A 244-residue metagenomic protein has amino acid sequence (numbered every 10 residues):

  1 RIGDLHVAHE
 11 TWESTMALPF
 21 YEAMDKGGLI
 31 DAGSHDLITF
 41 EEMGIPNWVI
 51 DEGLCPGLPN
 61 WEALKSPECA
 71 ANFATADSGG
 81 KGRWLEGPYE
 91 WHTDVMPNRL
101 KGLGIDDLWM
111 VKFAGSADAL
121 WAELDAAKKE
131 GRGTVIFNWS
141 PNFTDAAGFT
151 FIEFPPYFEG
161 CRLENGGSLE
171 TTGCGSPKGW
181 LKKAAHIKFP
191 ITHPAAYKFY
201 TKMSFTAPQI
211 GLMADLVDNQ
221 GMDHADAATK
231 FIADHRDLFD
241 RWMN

Functional and structural regions predicted by a protein language model:
R1-I45: N-terminal segment of the mature folded domain
L5-W12, R83-L163: Ligand-binding pocket segment of bilobal, Venus flytrap-like solute-binding proteins
H9-A17, M43-I45, N138-F143, F205 (+3 more regions): Tryptophan-centric aromatic hotspots in well-structured domains and transmembrane helices
K26-L85: A conserved helix-loop-strand patch within extracytoplasmic ligand-binding domains of the periplasmic binding
E41-L54, K178-T192, D215-L216: A bilobed periplasmic-binding-protein/Venus flytrap-type ligand-binding module shared by bacterial periplasmic
P67-A76, H193, D234-F239: Residue-level recognition of alpha-helix termini/interfacial anchor residues
W91-M110, A114-G131, N165, A195 (+1 more regions): An extracytoplasmic/periplasmic, membrane-proximal ligand-sensing/linker region
P141-S204: C-terminal lobe and pocket-closing loops of periplasmic/extracytoplasmic Venus-flytrap solute-binding proteins
